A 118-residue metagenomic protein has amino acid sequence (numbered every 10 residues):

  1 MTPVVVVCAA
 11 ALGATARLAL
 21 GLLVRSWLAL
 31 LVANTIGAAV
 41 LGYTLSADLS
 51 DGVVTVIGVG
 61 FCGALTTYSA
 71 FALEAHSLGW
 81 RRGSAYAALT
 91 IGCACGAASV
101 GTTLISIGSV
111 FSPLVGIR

Functional and structural regions predicted by a protein language model:
M1-R118: Membrane-interface helix-loop junctions in multi-pass transporters/channels
